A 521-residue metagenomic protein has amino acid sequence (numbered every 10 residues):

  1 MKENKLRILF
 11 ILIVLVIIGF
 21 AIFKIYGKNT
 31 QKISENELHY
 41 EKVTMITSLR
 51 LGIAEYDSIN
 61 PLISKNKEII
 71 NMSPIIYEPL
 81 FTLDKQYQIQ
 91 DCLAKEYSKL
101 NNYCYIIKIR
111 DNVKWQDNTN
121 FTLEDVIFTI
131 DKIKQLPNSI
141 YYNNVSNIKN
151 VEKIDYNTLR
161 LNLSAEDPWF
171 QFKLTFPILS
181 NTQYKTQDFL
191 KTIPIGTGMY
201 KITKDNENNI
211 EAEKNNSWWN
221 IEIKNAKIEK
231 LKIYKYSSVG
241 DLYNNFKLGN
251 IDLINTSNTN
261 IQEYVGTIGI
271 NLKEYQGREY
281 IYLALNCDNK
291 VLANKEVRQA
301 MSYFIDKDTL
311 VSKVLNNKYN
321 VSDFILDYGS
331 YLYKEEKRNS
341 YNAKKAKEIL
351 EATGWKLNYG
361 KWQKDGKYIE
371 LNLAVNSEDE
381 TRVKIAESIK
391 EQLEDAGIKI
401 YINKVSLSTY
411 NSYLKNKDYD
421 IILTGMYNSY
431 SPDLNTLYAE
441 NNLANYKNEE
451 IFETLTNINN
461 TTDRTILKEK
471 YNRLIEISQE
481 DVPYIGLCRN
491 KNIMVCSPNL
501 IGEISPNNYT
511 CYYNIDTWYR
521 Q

Functional and structural regions predicted by a protein language model:
K2, L15-G19, N209, F304-Y333 (+2 more regions): Detector for C-terminal structural segments
G52-N101, D131, I195: N-terminal lobe/hinge region of extracytoplasmic solute-binding protein
I53-N71, L93-A94, T119, F170-L179 (+2 more regions): A structural "hinge/loop" feature
K67, Q88, F172-A226, K230-K232 (+4 more regions): Gly/Pro-rich hinge or "lid" segments in bacterial periplasmic/extracellular proteins
K95-N138, R160, V291: Aromatic- and charge-enriched surface segment that lines or borders ligand/interaction sites
S98, Y142-Y184, K204: Surface-exposed binding/hinge segments that line and control ligand-binding clefts or catalytic entry sites
T186-D188, W218-Y264, K399-Y401: Ligand-site clamp/hinge motif
A293-K390, R473: Append "and occasionally in soluble cytosolic enzymes with long acidic Gly/Pro-rich linkers
